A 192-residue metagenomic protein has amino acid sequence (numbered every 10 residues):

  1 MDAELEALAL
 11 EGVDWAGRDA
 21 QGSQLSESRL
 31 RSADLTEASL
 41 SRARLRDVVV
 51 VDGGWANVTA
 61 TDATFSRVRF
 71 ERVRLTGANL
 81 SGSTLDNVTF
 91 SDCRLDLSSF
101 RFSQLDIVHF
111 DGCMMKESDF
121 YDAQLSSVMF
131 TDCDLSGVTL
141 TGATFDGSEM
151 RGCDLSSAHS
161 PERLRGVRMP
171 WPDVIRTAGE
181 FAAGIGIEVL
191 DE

Functional and structural regions predicted by a protein language model:
M1-E192: Tandem repeat scaffolds
